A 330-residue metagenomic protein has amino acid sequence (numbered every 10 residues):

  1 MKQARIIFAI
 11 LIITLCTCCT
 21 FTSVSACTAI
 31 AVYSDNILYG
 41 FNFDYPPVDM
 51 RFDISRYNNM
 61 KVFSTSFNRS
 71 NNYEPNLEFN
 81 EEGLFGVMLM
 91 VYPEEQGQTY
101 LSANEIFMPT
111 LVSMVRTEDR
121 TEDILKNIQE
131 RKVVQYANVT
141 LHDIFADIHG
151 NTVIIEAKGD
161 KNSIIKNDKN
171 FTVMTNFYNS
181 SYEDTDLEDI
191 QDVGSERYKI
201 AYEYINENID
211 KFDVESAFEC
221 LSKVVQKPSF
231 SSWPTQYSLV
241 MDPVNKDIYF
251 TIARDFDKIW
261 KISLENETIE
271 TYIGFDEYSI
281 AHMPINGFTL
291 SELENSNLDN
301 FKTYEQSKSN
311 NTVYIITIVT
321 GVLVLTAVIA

Functional and structural regions predicted by a protein language model:
M1-F8: Bacterial N-terminal signal peptides that target proteins for export
Q3, S309-T312: N-terminal cationic leader/targeting segments used for protein routing and processing
C18-A26: Sec-dependent signal peptide cleavage junction
S25-Y73, L77-R116, L141, D147-K308: C-terminal, well-structured catalytic/ligand-binding subdomain of enzymes
F107-T140: Intrinsically disordered, low-complexity linker/loop segments enriched in Gly/Pro and charged/polar residues
E118-D123, I128-E130, N297-N300, Y304 (+1 more regions): Short, gly/Ser/Thr-rich active-site loops of penicillin-recognizing serine hydrolases
T312-A330: Selective detector of the "anchor" transmembrane alpha-helix that sits immediately C-terminal
